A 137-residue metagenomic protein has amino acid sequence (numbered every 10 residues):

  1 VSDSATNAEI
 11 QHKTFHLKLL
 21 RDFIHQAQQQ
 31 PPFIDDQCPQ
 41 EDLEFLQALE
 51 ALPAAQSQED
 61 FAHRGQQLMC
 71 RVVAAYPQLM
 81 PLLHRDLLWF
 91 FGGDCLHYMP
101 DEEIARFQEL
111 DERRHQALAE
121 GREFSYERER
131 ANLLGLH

Functional and structural regions predicted by a protein language model:
S2-A51: Short terminal alpha-helical segments
H16-L20, D42-F45, A62-Q66, W89 (+1 more regions): Short amphipathic alpha-helical segments that mediate assembly, nucleic-acid/protein binding, or membrane association
L20-Q28, G65-Q66, R71-V73, E127: Generic hydrophobic, helix-prone segments enriched in Leu/Val/Ile
Q29, F33, A55-Q58, D101 (+1 more regions): Intrinsically disordered or highly flexible coil/loop and linker segments, enriched in small and charged/polar residues
Q47-R64: N-terminal hydrophobic signal/anchor transmembrane helix of membrane proteins
D60-L118: Amphipathic protein-protein interaction modules
E109, R113-H137: Alpha-helical oligomerization segments
